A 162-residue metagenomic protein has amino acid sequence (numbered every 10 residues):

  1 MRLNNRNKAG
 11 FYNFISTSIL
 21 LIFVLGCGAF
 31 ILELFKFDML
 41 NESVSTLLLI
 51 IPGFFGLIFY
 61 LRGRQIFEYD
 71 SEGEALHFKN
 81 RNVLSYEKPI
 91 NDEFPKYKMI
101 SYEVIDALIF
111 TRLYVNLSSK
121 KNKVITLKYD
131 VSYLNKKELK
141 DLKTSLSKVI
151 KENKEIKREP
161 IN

Functional and structural regions predicted by a protein language model:
M1-N41: N-terminal membrane-targeting/pre-transmembrane regions
L3, Y102-E103, K154-R158: Short secondary-structure junctions
L40, L47-L48, D70-S71, Y114: Short, flexible segments with low predicted structural confidence
E42-F59: Canonical hydrophobic alpha-helical transmembrane segment
G56-E93: Conserved beta-hairpin
Q65-L76, F94-D106, S147-E152: Juxtamembrane/interfacial segments around transmembrane helices
F78-L134: Non-transmembrane, membrane-adjacent beta-strand/coil modules in membrane-associated proteins and peripheral
L113-N162: A membrane-cytosol interface segment of integral membrane proteins
